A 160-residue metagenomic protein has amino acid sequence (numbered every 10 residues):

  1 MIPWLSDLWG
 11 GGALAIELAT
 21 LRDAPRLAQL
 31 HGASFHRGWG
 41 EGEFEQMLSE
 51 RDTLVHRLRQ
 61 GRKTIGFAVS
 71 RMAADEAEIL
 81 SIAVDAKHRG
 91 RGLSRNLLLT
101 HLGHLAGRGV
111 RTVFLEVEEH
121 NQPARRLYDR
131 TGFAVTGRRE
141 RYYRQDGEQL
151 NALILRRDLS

Functional and structural regions predicted by a protein language model:
I2-G12, L18-R91, R95-R108, R141 (+1 more regions): Acetyl-CoA-dependent GNAT
I2-P3, E116, A134-L150: Conserved catalytic-core motifs of GNAT/GCN5-like acyltransferases
I79, V113-V117: Conserved hydrophobic beta-strand within the GNAT/NAT acetyltransferase core sheet that lines the active-site cleft
V84, E118-E119: Short amphipathic helical patch at the helix-1/turn junction of helix-turn-helix
R89, L127, Q149-L150: ABC family nucleotide-binding domain
L98, H120-A124, R141-D146: Short glycine/proline-centered loop/turn elements that form peptide/ligand docking sites
Y128, F133, L155: Conserved active-site tyrosine of GNAT-family acetyltransferases
